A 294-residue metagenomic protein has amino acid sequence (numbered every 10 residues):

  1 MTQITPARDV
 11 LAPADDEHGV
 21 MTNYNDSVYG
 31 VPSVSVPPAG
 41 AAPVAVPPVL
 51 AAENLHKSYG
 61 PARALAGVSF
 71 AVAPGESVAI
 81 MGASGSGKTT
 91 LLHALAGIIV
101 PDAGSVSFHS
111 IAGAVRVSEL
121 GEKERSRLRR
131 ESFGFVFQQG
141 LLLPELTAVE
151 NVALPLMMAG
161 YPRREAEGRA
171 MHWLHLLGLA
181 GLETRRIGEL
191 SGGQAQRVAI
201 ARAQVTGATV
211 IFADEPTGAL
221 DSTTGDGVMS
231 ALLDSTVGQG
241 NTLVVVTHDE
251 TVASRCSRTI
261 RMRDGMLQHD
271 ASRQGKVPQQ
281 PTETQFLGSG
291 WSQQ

Functional and structural regions predicted by a protein language model:
M81-A83: The feature captures the beta-strand-to-loop junction immediately N-terminal to the Walker
A96: Helix-to-loop junction immediately C-terminal to a conserved catalytic motif
S105-R127: ABC ATPase NBD Q-loop/coupling interface
G113-R116, R164-L182: Conserved ABC ATPase "signature" region
L146-L154: Short coil-to-helix segment of the ABC ATPase nucleotide-binding domain corresponding to the Q-loop/switch region
L179, A203-Q204: ABC ATPase C-loop
R186-L190, Q194-Q196: Conserved ABC ATPase signature
I211-D214: Catalytic Walker B motif of ABC-type/P-loop ATPase nucleotide-binding domains
